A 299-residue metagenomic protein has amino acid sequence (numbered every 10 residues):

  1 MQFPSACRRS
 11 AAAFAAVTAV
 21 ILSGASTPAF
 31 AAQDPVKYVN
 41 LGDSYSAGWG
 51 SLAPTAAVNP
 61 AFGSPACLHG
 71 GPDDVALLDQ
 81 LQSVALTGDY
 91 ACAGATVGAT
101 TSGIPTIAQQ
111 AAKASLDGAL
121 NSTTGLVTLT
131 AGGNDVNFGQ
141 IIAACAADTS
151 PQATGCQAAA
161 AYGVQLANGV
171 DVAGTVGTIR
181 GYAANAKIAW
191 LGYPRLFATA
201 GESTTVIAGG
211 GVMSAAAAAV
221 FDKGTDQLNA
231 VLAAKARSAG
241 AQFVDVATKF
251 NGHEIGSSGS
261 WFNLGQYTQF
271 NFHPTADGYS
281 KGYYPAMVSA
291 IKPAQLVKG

Functional and structural regions predicted by a protein language model:
M1-A31: Secretory targeting and sorting signals
S26-V39, I104-T128, V172-K187, V288 (+1 more regions): Short amphipathic alpha-helices and their capping/turn segments at secondary-structure boundaries
A32-A93: Serine-esterase "nucleophile elbow" of acetyl-processing enzymes
K37-W49, L86-A91, G125-T130, D135-N137 (+2 more regions): Structural recognition of the beta-strand scaffold that forms the well-ordered cores of secreted hydrolase catalytic
W49, S102-V164, R195: Oxyanion-hole/transition-state-stabilizing segment in secreted/luminal serine hydrolases and related acyltransferases
L52-A66, I141-A167, E202-A218: A solvent-exposed, charged loop/short amphipathic helix patch at secondary-structure junctions
D74-L86, V170-I188, G224-D245: A structural motif corresponding to the C-terminal end of an alpha-helix and its immediate exit/capping segment
P194-G299: Catalytic His-Asp segment of secreted/periplasmic serine-dependent ester chemistry enzymes
